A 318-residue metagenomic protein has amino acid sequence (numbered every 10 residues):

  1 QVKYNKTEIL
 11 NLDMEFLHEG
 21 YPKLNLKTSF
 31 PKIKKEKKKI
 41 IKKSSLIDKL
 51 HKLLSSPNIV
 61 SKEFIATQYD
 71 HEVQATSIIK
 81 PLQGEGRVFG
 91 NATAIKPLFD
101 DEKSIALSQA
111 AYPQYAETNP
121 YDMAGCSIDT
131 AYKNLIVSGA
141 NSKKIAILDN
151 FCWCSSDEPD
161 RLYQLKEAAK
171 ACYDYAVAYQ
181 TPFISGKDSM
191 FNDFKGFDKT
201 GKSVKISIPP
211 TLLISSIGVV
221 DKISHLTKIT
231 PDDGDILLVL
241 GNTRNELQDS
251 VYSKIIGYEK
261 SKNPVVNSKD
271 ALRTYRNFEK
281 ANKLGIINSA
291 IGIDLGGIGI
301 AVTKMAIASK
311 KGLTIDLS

Functional and structural regions predicted by a protein language model:
Q1-S318: Glycine/proline-enriched, intrinsically flexible loops and inter-domain linkers
